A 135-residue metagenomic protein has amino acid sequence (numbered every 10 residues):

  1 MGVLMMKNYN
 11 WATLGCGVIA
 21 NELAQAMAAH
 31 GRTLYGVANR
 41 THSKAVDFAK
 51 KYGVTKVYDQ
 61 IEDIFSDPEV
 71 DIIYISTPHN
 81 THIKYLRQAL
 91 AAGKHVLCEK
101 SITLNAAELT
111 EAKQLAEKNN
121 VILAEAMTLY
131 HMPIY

Functional and structural regions predicted by a protein language model:
G2-Y52: N-terminal Rossmann-like dinucleotide-binding module
L14, E99, A126: Short hydrophobic "strand-cap" motifs at the C-terminus of beta-strands
V18, S43-K44, N80-T81, L104 (+1 more regions): Short alpha-helical
L23, T55-K113: Beta-loop-alpha module in the N-terminal Rossmann-like domain of NAD(P)-dependent dehydrogenases, especially those
A28, L90, E117: Anion (oxyanion) recognition and catalysis
L34-Y35, V96, L123: Hydrophobic/aromatic residues located in beta-strands of well-ordered beta-sheets within soluble catalytic
L104-Y135: A contiguous active-site-proximal alpha/beta segment in oxidoreductase catalytic domains
